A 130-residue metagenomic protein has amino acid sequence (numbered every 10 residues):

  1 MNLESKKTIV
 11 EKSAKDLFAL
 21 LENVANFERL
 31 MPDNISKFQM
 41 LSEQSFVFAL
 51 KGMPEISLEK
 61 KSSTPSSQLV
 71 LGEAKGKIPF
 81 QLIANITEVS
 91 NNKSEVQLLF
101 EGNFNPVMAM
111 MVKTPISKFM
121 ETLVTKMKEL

Functional and structural regions predicted by a protein language model:
M1-L3, E43, M53, P79 (+1 more regions): A general secondary-structure signal for short beta-strands and their flanking turns/coil in non-transmembrane regions
M1-Q39, S45: Hydrophobic ligand-binding cavity/cleft-lining segments
L3-K6, L58, G72, A84: Structured catalytic core of nucleotide-sugar glycosyltransferases
I9-S13, K51, S63, T87-V89 (+1 more regions): Solvent-exposed residues in well-ordered beta-strands and their adjoining turns, especially edge/terminal strands
D16, I56-L58, V70, Q81 (+1 more regions): Short acidic, gly/pro-rich beta-turn/loop elements at beta-sheet edges and active-site/ligand-binding grooves
R29, F38-K77: Glycine-rich portal/gate segments that line the openings of hydrophobic small-molecule binding cavities
L30, Q68-L69, T114, T122 (+1 more regions): Amphipathic alpha-helical hairpins
A74-T125: Beta-strand/loop substructures that line and gate deep hydrophobic ligand-binding cavities in soluble
